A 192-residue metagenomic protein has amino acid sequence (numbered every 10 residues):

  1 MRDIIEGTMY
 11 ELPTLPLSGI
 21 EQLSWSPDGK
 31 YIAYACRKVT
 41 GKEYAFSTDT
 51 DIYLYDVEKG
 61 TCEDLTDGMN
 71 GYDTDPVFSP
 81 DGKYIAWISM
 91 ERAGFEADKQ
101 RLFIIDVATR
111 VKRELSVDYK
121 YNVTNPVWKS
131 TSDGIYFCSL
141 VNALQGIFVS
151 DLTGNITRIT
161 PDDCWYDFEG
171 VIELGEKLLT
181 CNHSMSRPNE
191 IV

Functional and structural regions predicted by a protein language model:
M1, G7-G19, A35-D51, D64-T74 (+5 more regions): A flexible loop/linker signature enriched in serine peptidases of the S9 family
Q22, D75, N125-V127, G170: Conserved beta-strand position repeated once per blade in WD40 beta-propeller domains
S24, Y55, D64, V77: Ligand-binding pocket scaffold of soluble enzyme catalytic domains
P27-D28, P80-D81, S130-T131, E173-G175: Residue-level detector of Asp-centered blade-edge/turn motifs that repeat once per structural unit in beta-propeller
G29-I32, G82-I85, G134-Y136, I159 (+1 more regions): Hydrophobic beta-strand positions that form the internal "hydrophobic ladder" of WD40/Gbeta-like beta-propeller blades
D56-G60, D106-R110, S150-N155: Short loop/turn segments that connect beta-strands within beta-propeller blades
I104, T109, G134-I135, V149 (+4 more regions): C-terminal structured domain segments across diverse proteins
